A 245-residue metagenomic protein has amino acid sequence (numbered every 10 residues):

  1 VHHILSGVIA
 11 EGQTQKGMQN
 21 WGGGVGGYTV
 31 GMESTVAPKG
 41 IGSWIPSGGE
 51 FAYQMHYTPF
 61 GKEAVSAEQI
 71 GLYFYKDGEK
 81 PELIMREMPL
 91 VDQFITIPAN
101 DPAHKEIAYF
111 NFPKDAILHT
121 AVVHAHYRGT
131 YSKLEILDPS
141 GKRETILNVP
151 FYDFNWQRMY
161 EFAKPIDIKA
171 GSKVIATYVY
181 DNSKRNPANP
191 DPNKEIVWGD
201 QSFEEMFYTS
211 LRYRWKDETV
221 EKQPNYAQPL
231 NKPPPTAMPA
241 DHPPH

Functional and structural regions predicted by a protein language model:
V1-I117, V123-H245: Beta-strand-centric surfaces of beta-sandwich/beta-rich domains
